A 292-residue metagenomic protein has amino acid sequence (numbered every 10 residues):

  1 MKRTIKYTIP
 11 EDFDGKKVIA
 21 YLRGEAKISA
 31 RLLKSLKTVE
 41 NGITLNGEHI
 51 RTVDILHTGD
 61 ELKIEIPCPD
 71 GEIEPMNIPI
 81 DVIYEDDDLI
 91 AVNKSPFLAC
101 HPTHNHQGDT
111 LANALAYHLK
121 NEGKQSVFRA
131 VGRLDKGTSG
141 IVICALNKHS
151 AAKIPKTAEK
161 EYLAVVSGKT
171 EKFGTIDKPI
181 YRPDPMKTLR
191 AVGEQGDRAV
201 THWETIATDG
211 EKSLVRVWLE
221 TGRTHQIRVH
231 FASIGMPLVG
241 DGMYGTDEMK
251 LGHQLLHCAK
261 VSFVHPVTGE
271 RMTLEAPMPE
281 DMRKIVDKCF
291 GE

Functional and structural regions predicted by a protein language model:
M1-E292: RNA pseudouridine synthases
